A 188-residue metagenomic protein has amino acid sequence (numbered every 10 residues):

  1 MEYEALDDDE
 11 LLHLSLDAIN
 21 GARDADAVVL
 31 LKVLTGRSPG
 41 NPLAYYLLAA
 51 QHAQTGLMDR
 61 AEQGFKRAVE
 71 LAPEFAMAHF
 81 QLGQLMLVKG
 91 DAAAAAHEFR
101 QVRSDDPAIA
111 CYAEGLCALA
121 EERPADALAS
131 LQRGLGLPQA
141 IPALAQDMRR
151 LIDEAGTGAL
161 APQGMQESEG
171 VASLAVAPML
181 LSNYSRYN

Functional and structural regions predicted by a protein language model:
M1-H13, D17, P142, Q146-N188: Intrinsically disordered, low-complexity, charge-biased linker/tail regions
E4-N41, L47, A53-Q54: Alpha-helical segment of the N-proximal tetratricopeptide repeat
V33-L34, R67-A68, F99-V102, G134: Canonical positions in the second alpha-helix
P39, P73, S104-P107, Q139: Short coil turns that delineate tetratricopeptide repeat
